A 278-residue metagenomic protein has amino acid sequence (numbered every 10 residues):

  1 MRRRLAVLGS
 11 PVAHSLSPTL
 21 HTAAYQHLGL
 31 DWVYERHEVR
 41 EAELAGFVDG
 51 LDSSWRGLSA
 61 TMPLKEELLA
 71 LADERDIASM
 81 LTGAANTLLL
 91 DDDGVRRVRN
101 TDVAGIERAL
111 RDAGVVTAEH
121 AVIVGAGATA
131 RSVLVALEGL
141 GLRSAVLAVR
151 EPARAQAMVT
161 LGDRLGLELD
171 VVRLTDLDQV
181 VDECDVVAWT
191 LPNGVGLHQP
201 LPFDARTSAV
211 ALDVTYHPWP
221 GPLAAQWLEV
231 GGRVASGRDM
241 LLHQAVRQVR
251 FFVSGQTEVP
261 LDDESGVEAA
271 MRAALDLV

Functional and structural regions predicted by a protein language model:
M1-A113, P218: Phosphate/diphosphate ligand-binding glycine-rich loop within oxidoreductases
G9, L110, G114-L142, V149-P152: Glycine-rich adenosine-cofactor-binding loop
R56-G57, H120, V186, V210: Structural motif
E67, P152-M158, W219-P222: Short, charged/polar "capping" segments at the starts of alpha-helices and the immediately preceding loops
L142-L165: NAD(P)-binding Rossmann-fold cofactor-contacting core
R164-V234: Rossmann-like adenosine-cofactor binding region
V214-V278: Adenosine-phosphate binding glycine-rich loop
